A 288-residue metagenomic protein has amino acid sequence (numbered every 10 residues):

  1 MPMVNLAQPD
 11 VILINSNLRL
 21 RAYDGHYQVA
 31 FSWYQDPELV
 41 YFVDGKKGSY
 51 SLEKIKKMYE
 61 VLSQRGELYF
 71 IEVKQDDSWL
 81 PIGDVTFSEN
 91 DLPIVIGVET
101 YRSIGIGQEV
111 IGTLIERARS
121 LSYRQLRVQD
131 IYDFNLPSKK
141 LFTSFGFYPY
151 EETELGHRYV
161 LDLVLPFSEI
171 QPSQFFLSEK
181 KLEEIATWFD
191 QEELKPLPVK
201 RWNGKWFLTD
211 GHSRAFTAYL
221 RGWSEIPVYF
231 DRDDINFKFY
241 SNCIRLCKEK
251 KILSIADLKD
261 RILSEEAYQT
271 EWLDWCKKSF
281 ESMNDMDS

Functional and structural regions predicted by a protein language model:
M1-G48, L52-K57: A short, well-structured alpha-helix characteristic of acyl/acetyltransferase catalytic modules
M58-F70: A short helix-loop-beta-strand connector motif used in the catalytic cores of GNAT acetyltransferases and, in some
E67-G83: Conserved beta-hairpin
E72, D91-G107, I131-Y132: A short, internal acetyl-CoA/4′-phosphopantetheine-binding micro-motif in the GNAT/acyltransferase core
S103-R117, K140, S144: Conserved acetyl-CoA-binding loop-helix of GNAT-fold acetyltransferases
V128-K139: Conserved beta-strand-loop-alpha-helix junction that forms the acyl-donor binding cleft
Q129-D130, T143-L161: Conserved catalytic-core motifs of GNAT/GCN5-like acyltransferases
D162-T209, S213-R232, K238-C247, A256-S288: Short, charged/polar connector segments at secondary-structure boundaries
